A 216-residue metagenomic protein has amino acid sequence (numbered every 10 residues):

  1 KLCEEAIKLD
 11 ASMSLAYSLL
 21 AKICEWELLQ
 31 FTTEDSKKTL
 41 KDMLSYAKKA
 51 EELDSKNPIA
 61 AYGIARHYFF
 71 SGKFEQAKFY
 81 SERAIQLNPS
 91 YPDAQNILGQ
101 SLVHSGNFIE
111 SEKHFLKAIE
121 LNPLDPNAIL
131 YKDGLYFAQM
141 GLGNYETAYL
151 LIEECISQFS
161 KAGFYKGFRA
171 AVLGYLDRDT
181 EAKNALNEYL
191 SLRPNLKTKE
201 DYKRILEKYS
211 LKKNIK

Functional and structural regions predicted by a protein language model:
K1-L121, K132-L135, Q139-Y145, L151-E153 (+2 more regions): Acidic, proline/glycine-rich low-complexity intrinsically disordered segments
S12, K56, S90, L124-N127 (+2 more regions): Short coil loop/turn residues that delineate tetratricopeptide repeat
T39-D42, N127, E181: Short acidic-hydrophobic sequence patches enriched in Asp/Glu that either
Q86, E120-D125, E153-S160, L190-N195: Solenoid-like repeat scaffolds
G143-N144, D177, S210-L211: Alpha-helix capping and inter-helical loop/turn segments
S157-D179: Repeat-solenoid scaffold signature
G174-K197: TPR/TPR-like (Sel1-like) alpha-helical repeat modules
N195-K216: Terminal, low-structured helical/coil segments at or just beyond the last alpha-helical repeat
